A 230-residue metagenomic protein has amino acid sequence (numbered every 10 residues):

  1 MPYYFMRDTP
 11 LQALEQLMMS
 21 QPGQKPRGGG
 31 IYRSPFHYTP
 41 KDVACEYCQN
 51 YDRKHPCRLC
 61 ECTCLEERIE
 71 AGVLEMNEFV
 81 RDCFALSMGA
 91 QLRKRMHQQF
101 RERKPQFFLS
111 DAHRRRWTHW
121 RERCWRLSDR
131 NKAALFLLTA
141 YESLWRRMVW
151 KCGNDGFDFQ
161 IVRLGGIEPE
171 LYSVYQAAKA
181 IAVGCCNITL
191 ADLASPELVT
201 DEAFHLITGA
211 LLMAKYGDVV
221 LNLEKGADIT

Functional and structural regions predicted by a protein language model:
M1-G165, N187-T230: Extended, charge-biased low-complexity segments that typically form long amphipathic alpha-helices/coiled-coils
L171-V174: Long, hydrophobic alpha/beta structural blocks
A182-C186: GHKL/Bergerat-fold ATPase module
